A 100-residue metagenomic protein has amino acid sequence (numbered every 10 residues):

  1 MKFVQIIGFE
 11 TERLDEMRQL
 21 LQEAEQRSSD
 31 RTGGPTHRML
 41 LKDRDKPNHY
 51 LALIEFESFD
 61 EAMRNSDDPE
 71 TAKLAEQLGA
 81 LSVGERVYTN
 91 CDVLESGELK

Functional and structural regions predicted by a protein language model:
M1-A72, A80-K100: Short S/T/G/P-rich N-terminal loop/turn motif that feeds into the first structured element of a domain
